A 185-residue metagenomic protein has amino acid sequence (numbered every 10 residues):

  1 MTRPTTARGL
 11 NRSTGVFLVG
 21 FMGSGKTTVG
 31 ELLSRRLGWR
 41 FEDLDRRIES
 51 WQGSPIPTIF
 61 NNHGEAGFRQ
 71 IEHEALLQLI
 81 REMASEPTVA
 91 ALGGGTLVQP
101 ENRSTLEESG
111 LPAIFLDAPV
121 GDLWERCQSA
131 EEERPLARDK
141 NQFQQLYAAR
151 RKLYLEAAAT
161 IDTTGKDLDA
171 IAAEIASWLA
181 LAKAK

Functional and structural regions predicted by a protein language model:
T2-R12, L32, R36, P87 (+2 more regions): NTP-dependent small-molecule kinase module
L18: Hydrophobic anchor at the beta1->P-loop junction of P-loop NTPases
F21: P-loop (Walker A) phosphate-binding loop of NTP-binding proteins
T27: Walker A/P-loop
R35-R46: Post-Walker A helix-loop "phosphate-sensing" segment adjacent to the P-loop in P-loop NTPases
L44-E107, L153: ATP-dependent small-molecule kinase phosphotransfer cores that center on conserved nucleotide phosphate-binding segments
G93-L97, P119-G121, K166: Short glycine-rich anion-binding loops that position phosphate/pyrophosphate groups of nucleotides and phosphorylated
E108-K152: A glycine- and Lys/Arg-enriched "phosphate-lid" helix/loop adjacent to the NTP-binding pocket of small-molecule kinases
